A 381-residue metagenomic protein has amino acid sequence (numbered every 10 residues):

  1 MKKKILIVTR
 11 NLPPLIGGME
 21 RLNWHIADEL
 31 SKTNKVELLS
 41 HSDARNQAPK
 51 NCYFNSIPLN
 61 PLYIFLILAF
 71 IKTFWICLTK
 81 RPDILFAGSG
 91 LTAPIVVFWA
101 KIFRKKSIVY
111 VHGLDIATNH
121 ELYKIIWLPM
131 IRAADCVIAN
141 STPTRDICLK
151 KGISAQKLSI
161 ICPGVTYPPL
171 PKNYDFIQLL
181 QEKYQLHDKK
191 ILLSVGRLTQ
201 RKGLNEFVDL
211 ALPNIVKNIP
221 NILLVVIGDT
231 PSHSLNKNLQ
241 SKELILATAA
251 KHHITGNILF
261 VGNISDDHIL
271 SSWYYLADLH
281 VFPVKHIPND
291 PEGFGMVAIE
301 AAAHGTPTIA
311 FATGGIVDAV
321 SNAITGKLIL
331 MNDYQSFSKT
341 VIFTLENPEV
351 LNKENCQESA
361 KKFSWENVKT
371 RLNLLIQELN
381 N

Functional and structural regions predicted by a protein language model:
L6-V8, Q185-K202, V208-L212, V225-I227: Conserved donor-binding/catalytic core segment of Leloir-type glycosyltransferases
T9-G17, R21-I67, P143-I147: N-terminal strand-loop element at the rim of the active site of nucleotide-sugar-dependent glycosyltransferases
A87-A93: Short His-centered aromatic/hydrophobic patch
R132-I177, L186: Donor nucleotide-sugar binding/catalytic pocket of nucleotide-sugar-dependent glycosyltransferases
G228, K237-I264, H268: Nucleotide-activated donor-binding/catalytic signature segment of Leloir-type glycosyltransferases, i.e., the conserved
N257, N263, Y275-D290, T306: Acidic donor-binding loop of glycosyltransferase active sites
A298, A303, P307-A310: Short hydrophobic beta-strand element within catalytic cores of glycosyltransferases and related nucleotide-activated
N322-Q335, F343-E349: Conserved acidic donor-binding segment of nucleotide-sugar-dependent glycosyltransferases
